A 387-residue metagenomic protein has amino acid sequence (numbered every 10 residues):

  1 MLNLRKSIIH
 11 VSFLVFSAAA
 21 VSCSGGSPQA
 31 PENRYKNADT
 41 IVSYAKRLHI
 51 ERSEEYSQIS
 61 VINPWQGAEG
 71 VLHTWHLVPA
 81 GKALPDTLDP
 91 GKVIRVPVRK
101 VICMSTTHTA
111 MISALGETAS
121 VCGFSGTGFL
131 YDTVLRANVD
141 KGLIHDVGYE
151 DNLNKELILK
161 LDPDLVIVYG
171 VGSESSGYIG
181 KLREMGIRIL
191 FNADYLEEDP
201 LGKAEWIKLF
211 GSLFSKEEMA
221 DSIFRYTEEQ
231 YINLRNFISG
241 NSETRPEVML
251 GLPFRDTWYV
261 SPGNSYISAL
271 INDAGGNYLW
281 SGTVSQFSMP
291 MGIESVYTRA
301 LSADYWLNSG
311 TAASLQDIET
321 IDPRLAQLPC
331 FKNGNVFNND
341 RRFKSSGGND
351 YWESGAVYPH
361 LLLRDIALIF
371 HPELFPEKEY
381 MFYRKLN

Functional and structural regions predicted by a protein language model:
M1-P31, I366: Bacterial Sec-dependent N-terminal signal peptides
C23-T109, M219-M249, L315-Q316, I369 (+1 more regions): Bacterial Sec-exported substrate-binding components of ABC uptake systems
W65-V71, H76-L159, L165-V171: A short, structured surface patch at a secondary-structure boundary
R99-I102, N338, L361-L368: A short, hydrophobic secondary-structure junction motif
T106, S265-S268, V357-R364: A structural signal for well-ordered alpha-helical segments within the folded catalytic domains of diverse enzymes
I112, F210, L362-I366: Buried hydrophobic packing segments
T127-L201, E205-K208, L213-A356, R384-N387: Binding-cleft/active-site segments that stabilize strongly anionic ligands or cofactors
G348-F370: Flexible loop/turn connectors
